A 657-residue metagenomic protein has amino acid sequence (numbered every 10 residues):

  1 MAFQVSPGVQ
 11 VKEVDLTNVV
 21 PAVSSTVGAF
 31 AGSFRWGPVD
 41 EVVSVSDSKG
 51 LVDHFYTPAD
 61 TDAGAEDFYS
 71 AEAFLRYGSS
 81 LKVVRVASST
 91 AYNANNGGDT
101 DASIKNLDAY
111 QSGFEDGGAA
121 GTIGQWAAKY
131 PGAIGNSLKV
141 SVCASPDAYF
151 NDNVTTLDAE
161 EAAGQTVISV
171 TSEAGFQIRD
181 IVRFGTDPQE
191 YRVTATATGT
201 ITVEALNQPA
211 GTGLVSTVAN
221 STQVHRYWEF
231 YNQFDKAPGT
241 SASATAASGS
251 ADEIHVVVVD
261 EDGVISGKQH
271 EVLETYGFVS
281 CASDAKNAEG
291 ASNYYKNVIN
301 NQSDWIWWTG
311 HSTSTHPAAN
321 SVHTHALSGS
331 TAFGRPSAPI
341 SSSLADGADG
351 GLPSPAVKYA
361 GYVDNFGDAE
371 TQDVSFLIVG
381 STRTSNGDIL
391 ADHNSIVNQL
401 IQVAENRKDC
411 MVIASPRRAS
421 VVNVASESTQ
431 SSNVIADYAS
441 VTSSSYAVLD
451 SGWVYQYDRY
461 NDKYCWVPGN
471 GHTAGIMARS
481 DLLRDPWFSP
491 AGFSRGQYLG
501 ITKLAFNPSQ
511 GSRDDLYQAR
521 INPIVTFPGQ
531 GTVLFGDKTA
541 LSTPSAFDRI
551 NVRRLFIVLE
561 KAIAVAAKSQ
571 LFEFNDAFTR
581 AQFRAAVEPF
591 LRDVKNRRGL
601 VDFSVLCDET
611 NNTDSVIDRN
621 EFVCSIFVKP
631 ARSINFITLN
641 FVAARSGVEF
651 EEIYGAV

Functional and structural regions predicted by a protein language model:
M1, H225, P238-C281, Y295: Extreme N-terminal leader/targeting regions
M1-A102, G124-Q125, K129, A251 (+4 more regions): Structured, hydrophobic secondary-structure cores that serve as assembly/anchoring elements
A59-D152, I178, H225-S250: Structured, mid-chain assembly/scaffold modules that mediate subunit interfaces within large macromolecular complexes
G117-W126, A133, L138-Q223: Autoprocessing Asn-cyclization modules and mimics
N136-K139, G267-Q269, I637-N640: Short, charged, solvent-exposed linker or helix-capping segments at domain edges/interfaces that act as flexible hinges
A148-N151, C281-A288, R645-V657: Short, cationic low-complexity segments
A162-G175, T186, T196-G199, E204-G211 (+3 more regions): Solvent-exposed, low-complexity segments and loops of surface/extracellular structural proteins
Q269-G310: E2/UBC-UEV (E2-variant) core
